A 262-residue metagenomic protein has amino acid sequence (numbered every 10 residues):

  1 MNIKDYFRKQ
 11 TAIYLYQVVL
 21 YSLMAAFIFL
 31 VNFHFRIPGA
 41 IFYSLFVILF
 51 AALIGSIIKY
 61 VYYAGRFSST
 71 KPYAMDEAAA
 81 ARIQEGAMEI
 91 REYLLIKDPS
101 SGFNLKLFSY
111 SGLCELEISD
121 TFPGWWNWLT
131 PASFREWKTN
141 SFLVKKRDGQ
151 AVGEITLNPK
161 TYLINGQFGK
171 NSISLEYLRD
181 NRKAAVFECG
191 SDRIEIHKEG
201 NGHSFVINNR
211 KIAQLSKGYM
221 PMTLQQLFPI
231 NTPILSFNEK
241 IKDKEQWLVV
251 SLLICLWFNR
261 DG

Functional and structural regions predicted by a protein language model:
N2-S172, D180, G218-G262: N-terminal targeting and processing segments
D98, R135, N165, F187 (+2 more regions): Short, exposed beta-strand/loop patches in secreted or surface proteins that constitute
D180-R182, K198: Extended beta-sheet lipid-handling architectures
C189-N208, I212-N238: Short, surface-exposed interaction patches in beta-rich subdomains that mediate adhesion/assembly near membranes
